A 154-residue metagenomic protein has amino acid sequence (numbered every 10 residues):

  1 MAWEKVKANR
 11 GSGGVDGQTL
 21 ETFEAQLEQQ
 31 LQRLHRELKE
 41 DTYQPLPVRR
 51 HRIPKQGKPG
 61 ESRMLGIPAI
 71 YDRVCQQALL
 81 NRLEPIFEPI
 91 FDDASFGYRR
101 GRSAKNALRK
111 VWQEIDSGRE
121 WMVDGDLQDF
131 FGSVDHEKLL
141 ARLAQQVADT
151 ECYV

Functional and structural regions predicted by a protein language model:
M1-E40: Surface-exposed loop/turn segments and immediately adjacent short secondary-structure elements within folded domains
E4, S62, E114-D116: Residue-level detector of transmembrane insertion/anchoring sites
A8-E21, P45-V74, I90-R102, V123-D124: Short, conserved non-catalytic motifs in the polymerase core
Q30, Q76-Q77: Glutamine-centric residue-chemistry signal
E37-R52, I90-V154: Conserved polymerase palm-domain catalytic core
E84-I90: Short helix-capping/linker segments at secondary-structure and domain boundaries
